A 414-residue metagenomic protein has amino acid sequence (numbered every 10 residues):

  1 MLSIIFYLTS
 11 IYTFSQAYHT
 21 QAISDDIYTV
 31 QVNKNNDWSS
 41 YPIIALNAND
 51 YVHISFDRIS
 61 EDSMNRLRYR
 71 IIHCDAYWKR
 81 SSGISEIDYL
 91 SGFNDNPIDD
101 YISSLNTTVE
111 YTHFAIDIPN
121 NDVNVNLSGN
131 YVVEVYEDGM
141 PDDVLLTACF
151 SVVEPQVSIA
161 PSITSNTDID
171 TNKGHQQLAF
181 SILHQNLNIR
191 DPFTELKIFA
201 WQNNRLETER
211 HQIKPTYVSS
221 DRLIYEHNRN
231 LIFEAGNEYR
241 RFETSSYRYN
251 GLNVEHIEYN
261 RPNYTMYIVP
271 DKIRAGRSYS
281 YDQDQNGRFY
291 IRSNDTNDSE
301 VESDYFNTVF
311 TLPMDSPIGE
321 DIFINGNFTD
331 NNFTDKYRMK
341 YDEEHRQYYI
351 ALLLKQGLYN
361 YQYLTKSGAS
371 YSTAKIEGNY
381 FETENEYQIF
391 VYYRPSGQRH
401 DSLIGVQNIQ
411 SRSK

Functional and structural regions predicted by a protein language model:
M1-Y18: Bacterial Sec-dependent N-terminal signal peptides
H19-A22, V152-H175, F381-G405: Low-complexity, Pro/Ser/Thr- and charge-rich linker/hinge segments at domain boundaries
S24, Y28-H73, T171-I182, D295-F310: Contiguous beta-strand segments within globular domains
S63-F93, R190-I213, E320-D330: Extended low-complexity, serine/threonine- and proline-enriched intrinsically disordered segments
A76-W78, V123, E137-L145, R205 (+2 more regions): Short acidic/polar inter-strand loop motif in beta-rich domains
S91-F114, L206-I213, V309-Q356, G368-G397: Aromatic-rich carbohydrate-binding modules that target alpha-glucans
T108-D138: Ligand-binding face of N-terminal immunoglobulin V-set domains in extracellular IgSF glycoproteins
I268-I318, I404-K414: Basic K/R-rich, polyanion-interacting modules in nucleoproteins and related proteins
